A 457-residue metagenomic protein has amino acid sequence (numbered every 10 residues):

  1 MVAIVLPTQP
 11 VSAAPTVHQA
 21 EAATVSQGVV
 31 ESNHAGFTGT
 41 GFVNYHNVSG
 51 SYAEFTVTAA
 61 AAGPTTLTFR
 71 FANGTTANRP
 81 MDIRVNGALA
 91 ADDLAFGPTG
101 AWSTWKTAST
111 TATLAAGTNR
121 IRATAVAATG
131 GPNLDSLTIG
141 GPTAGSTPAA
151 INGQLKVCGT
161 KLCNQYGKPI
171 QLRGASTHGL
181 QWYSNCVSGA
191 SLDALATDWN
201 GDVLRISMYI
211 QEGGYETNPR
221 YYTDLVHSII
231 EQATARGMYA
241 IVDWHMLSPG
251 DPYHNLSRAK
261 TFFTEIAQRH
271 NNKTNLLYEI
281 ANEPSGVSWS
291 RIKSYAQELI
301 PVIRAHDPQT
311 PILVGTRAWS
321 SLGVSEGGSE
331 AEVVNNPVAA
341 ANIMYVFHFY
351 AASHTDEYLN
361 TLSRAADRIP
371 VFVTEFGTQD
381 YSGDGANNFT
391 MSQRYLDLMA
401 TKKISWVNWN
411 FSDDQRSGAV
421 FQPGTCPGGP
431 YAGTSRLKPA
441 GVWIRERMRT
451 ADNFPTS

Functional and structural regions predicted by a protein language model:
M1-A13: Secretory targeting and sorting signals
V11-P148: Extracytoplasmic
S26-N33, N164-L172, G179-C186, G213 (+2 more regions): Short, solvent-exposed loop/turn elements at domain surfaces
A59, F71-N73, A125-A127, M208 (+3 more regions): Short beta-strand segments enriched in hydrophobic/aromatic residues within well-folded beta-rich domains
A128-G145, T434-S457: A recurrent domain-boundary module in secreted/ectodomain proteins
T143-V203, E216: N-terminal carbohydrate-binding accessory modules
G179, S184, L256-T264, Q268-L277 (+2 more regions): Extracellular glycoside hydrolase catalytic/binding regions
S188-P249, L256-T261, R304-H306, M391-K402: Aromatic-lined substrate-binding rim segments of carbohydrate-active enzymes
